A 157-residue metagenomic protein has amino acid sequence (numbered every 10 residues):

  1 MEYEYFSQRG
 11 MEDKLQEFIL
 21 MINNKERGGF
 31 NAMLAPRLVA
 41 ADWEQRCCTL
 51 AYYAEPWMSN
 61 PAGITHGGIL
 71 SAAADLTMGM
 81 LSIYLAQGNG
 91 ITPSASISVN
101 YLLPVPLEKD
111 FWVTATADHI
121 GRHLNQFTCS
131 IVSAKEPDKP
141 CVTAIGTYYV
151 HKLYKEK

Functional and structural regions predicted by a protein language model:
M1-A51, P56: Non-catalytic linker/capping segments at the edges of enzyme domains
M1-Q16, V105-L107, D118-K157: HotDog/MaoC-like acyl-thioester-processing domains
M33, Q45-T49, S96, D110-W112 (+2 more regions): Intrinsic-disorder/low-complexity, polar/charged segments enriched in Ser/Thr/Lys/Arg/Asp/Glu/Gln
V39, N100-L102, T114-D118, V132: Conserved positions in beta-strands of structured domains
E44, E55-M58, L76-M78, L107: Short, charged/polar surface micro-motifs in flexible loops or helix N-caps
A54-A62, L70: A short interface-forming secondary-structure element
G68-G88: Active-site helix/loop of acyl-thioester processing domains in fatty-acid/polyketide metabolism, spanning hotdog-fold
L81-W112: Hydrophobic beta-strand-centered segment that forms part of the acyl-chain substrate-binding groove
